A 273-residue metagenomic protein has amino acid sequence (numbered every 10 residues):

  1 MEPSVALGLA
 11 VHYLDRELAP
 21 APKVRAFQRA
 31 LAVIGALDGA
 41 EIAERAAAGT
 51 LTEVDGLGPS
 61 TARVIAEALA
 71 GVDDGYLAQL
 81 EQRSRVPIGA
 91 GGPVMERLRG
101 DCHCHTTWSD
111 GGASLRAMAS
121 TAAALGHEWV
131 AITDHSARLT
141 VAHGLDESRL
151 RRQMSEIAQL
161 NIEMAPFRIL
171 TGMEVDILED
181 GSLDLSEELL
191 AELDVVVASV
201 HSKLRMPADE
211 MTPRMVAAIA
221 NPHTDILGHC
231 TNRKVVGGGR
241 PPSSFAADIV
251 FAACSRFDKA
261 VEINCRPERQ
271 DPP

Functional and structural regions predicted by a protein language model:
M1-P93: Long, highly charged, low-complexity intrinsically disordered interaction regions that mediate electrostatic DNA/RNA
F27, G58, H103, A122 (+4 more regions): Divalent metal-coordination and catalytic microenvironments
Q79-E179, K203, R233-A253, F257 (+1 more regions): An N-terminally biased module of ancient metal coordination in phosphate/nucleic-acid-related enzymes
G111-T121, D180-S186, A208-A220: Short, acidic/polar
A123-A124, L185-L193, A217-H223, A252-R256: Acidic (Asp/Glu)-rich catalytic clusters
E128-T133, L193-V200, T224-T231: Non-cysteine beta-strand/loop elements that form the S-adenosyl-L-methionine
S186-A208: N-proximal accessory regions
M211-A218, L227-C230, P242-S243, V250: Metal-dependent phosphodiesterase/nuclease catalytic metal-binding core
